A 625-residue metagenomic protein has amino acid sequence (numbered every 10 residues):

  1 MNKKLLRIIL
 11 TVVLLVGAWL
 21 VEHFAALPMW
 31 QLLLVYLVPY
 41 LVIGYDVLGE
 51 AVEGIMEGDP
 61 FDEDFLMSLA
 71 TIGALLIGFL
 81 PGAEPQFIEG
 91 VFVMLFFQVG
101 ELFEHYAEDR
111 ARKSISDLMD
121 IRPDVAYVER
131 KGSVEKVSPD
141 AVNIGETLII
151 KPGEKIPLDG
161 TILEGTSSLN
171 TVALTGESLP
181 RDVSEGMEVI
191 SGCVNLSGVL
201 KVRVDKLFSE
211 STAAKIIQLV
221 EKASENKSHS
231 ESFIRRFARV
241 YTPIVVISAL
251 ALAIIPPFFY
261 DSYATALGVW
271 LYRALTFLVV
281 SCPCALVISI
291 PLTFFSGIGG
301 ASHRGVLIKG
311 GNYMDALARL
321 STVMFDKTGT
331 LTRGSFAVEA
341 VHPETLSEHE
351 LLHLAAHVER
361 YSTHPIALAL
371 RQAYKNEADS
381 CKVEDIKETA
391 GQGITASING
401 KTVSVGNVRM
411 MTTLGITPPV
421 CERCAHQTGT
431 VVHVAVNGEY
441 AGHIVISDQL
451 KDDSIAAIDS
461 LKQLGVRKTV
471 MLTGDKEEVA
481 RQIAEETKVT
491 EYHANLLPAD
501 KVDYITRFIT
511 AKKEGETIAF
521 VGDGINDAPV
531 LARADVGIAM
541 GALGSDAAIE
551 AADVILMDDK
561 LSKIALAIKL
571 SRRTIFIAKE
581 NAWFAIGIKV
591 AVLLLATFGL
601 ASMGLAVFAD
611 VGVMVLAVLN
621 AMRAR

Functional and structural regions predicted by a protein language model:
M1-L10, Y241: N-terminal membrane topogenic signal
V12-V13, S232-D261, A274-F294, K579-F608: Bilayer-spanning, highly hydrophobic alpha-helical transmembrane segments
A18-L32: Short, hydrophobic transmembrane alpha-helix segments
W19-E22, Y36-V125, E129, N143-L148 (+6 more regions): Actuator/coupling domain of P-type ATPases
E63-S68, L174, Y272, C282-V358 (+3 more regions): Conserved catalytic phosphorylation-site environment of P-type ATPases
K151, V338-K468, E477, E486-I505: P-type ATPase nucleotide-binding
G400, T430, V436-E580: Conserved ATP-binding TGD loop and adjacent catalytic N/P-domain core of P-type ATPases
K512-G515, A552, M557-R625: Membrane-embedded transport module
